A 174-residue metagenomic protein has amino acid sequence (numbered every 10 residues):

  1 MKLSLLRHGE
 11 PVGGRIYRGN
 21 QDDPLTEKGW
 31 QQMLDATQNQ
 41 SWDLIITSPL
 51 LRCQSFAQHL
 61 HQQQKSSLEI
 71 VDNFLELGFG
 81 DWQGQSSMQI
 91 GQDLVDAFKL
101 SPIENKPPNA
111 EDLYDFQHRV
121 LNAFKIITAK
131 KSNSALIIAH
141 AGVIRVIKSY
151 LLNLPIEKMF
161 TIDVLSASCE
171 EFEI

Functional and structural regions predicted by a protein language model:
K2-Q64: Active-site-proximal alpha-helix that buttresses catalytic centers in soluble enzyme cores
L3, K131-G142: Generic beta-sheet signal
S4, E69-V71, E173: General small-molecule cofactor/ligand-binding pocket signal
P24, Q62-L121: Phosphate-handling substructures
N39-S41, I127-N133: Glycine-rich phosphate-binding loop signature in dinucleotide/nucleotide-binding domains
T47-S48, H118, I138-A139: Short beta-strand scaffold positions
A141-R145, S168: GST superfamily/GST-like fold recognition
L152-I174: Domain-level recognition of soluble alpha/beta enzyme cores, biased toward histidine phosphatases/phosphomutases
